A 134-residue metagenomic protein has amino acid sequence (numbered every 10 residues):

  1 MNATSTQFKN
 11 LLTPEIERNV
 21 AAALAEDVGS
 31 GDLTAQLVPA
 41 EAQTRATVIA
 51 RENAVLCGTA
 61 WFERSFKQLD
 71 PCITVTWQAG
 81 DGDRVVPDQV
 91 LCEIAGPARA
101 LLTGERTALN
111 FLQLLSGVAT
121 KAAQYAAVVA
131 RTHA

Functional and structural regions predicted by a protein language model:
N2-A134: Acidic/glycine-rich phosphate/pyrophosphate-binding loops and surrounding catalytic core that coordinate Mg2+
